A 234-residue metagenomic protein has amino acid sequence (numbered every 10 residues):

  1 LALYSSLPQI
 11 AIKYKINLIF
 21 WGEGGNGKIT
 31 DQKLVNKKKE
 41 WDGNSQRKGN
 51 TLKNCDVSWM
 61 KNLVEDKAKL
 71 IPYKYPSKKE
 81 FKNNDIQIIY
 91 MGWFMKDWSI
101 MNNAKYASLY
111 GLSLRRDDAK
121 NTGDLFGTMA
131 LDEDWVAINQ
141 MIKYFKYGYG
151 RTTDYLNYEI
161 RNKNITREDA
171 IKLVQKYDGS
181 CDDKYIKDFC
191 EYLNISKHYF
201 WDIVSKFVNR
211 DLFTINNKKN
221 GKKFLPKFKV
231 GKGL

Functional and structural regions predicted by a protein language model:
L1-L234: Nucleotide-activated chemistry modules centered on ATP-dependent adenylation/adenylyltransferase
